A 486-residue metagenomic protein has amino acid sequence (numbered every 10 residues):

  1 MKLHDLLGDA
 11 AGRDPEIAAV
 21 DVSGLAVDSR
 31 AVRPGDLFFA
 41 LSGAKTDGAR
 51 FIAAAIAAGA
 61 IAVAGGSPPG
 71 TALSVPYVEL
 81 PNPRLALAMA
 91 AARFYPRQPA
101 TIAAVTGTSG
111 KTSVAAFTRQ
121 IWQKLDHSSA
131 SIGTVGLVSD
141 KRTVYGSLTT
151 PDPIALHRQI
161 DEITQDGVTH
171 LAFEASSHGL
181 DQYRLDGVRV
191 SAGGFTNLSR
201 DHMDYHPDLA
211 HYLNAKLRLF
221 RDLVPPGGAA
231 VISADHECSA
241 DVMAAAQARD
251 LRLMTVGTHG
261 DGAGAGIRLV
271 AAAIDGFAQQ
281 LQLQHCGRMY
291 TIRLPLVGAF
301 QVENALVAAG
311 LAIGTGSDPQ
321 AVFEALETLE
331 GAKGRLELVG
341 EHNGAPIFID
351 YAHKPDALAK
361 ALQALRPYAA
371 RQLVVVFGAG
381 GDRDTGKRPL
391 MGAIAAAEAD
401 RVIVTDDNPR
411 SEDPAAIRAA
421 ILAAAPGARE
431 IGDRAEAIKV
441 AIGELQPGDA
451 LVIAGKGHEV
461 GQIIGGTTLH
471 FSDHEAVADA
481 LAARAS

Functional and structural regions predicted by a protein language model:
M1-P15, P34-L37, G43, D47-R50 (+8 more regions): ATP-dependent carboxylate-amine ligase
M1-R93, A229, E237, R268-A272 (+5 more regions): N-terminal leader/targeting and accessory segments in enzymes
L3, P68-L73, D166, D181 (+3 more regions): Acidic, Mg2+-coordinating active-site environments of NTP-dependent enzymes
L6, D36, A55, A90 (+13 more regions): Residue-level signal for inorganic ion chemistry
I52-A57, T164, D186, R366: Non-catalytic positions within long, well-ordered alpha-helices that form the structural scaffold/packing of enzyme
I61, S191, D400: Receiver (REC) domain switch/active-site residues of two-component response regulators
L73-P81, V144-S147, D250-L253, A428: Active-site regions of enzymes building and remodeling cell-envelope glycoconjugates
A86-A234, A240-L251, A369: Phosphate-binding loop of NTP-binding sites
